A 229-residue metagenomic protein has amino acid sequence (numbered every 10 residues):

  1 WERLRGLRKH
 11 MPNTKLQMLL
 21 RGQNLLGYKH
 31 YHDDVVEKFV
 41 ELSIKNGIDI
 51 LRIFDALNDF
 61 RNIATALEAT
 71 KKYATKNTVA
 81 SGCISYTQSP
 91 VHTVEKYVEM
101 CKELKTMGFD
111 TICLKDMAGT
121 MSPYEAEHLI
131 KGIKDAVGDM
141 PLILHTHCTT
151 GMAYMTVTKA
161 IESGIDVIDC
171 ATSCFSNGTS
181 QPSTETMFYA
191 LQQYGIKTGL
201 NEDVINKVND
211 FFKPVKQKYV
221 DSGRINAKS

Functional and structural regions predicted by a protein language model:
W1-S229: Catalytic cores and adjacent flexible loops of soluble metabolic enzymes that perform enolate/carbanion chemistry on
